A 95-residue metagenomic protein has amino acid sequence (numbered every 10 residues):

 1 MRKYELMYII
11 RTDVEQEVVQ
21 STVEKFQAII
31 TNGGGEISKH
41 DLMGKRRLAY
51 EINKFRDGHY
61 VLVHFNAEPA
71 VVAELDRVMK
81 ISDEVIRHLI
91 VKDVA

Functional and structural regions predicted by a protein language model:
R2-A95: Structured, basic alpha/beta domains of bacterial-type, RNA-associated proteins
